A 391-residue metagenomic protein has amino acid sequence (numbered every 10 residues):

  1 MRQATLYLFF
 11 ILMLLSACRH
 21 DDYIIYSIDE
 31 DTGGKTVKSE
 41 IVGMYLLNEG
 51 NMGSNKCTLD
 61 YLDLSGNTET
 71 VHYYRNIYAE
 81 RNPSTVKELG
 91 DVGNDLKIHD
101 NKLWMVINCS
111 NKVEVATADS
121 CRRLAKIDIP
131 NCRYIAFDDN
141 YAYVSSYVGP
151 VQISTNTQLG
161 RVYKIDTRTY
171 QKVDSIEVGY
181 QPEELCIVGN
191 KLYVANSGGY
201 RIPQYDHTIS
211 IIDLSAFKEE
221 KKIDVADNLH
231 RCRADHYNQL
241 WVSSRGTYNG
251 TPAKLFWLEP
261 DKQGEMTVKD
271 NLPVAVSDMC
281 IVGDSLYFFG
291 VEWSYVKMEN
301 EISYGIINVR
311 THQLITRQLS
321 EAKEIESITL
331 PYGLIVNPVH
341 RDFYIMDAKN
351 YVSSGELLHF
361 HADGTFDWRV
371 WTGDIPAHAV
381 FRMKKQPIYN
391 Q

Functional and structural regions predicted by a protein language model:
M1-L6: Positively charged n-region of N-terminal signal peptides that target proteins for export
Y7-L8, L314: Intrinsically disordered, low-complexity segments enriched in polar/charged small residues
L14-A17: C-terminal motif of bacterial Sec signal peptides marking the signal peptidase cleavage site
R19-Q391: Predominantly soluble domains enriched in secretory-pathway, periplasmic, or organellar proteins
